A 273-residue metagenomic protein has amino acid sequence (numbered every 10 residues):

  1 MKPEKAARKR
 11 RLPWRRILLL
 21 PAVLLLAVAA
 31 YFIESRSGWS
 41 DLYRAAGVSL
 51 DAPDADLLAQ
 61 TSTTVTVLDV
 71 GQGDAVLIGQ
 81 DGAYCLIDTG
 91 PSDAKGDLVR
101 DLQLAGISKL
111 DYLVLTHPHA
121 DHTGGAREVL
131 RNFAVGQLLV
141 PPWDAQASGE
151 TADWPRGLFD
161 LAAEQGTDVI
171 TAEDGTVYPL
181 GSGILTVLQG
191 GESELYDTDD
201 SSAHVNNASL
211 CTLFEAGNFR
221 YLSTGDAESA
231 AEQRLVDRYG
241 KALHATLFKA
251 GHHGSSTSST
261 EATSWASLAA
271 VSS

Functional and structural regions predicted by a protein language model:
K2-S273: Non-globular, low-confidence helical/coil segments that flank catalytic cores
